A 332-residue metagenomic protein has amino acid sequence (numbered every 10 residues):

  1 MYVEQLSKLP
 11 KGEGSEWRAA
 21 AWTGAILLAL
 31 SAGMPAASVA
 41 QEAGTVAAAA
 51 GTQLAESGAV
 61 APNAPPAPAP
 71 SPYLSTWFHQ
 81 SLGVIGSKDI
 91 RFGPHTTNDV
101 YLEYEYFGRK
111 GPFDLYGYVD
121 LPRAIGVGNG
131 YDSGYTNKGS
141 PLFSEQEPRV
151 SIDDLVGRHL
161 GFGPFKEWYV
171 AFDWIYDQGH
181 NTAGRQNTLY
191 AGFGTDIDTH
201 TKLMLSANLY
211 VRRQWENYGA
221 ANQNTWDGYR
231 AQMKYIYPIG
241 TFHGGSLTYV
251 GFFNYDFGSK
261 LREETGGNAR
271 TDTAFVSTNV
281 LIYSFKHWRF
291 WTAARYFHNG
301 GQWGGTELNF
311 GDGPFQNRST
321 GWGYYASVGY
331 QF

Functional and structural regions predicted by a protein language model:
M1-S75, Q331: Cleavable N-terminal export/targeting peptides
A40-Y118: Short glycine/proline- and aromatic-enriched beta-strand/turn motifs that initiate or cap beta-hairpins
P66-F78, F107-G117, I152-Y169, D196-S206 (+2 more regions): Short loop/turn motifs that connect adjacent beta-strands in outer-membrane beta-barrel proteins
L82-G86, G117-L121, V170-Y176, A207-R213 (+2 more regions): Transmembrane beta-barrel strands of outer-membrane/channel proteins
Y104-G108, Q146-D154, A191-I197, L209 (+3 more regions): Residues on the lipid-exposed face of transmembrane beta-strands in outer-membrane beta-barrel proteins
Y118-H180, R262-E264, R270-A274, Q302-R318: Surface-exposed loop and membrane-interface regions of Gram-negative outer-membrane beta-barrel proteins
Y210-H287, H298, F332: Outer-membrane beta-barrel transmembrane domain signature
R318-F332: Outer-membrane beta-barrel "beta-signal"
